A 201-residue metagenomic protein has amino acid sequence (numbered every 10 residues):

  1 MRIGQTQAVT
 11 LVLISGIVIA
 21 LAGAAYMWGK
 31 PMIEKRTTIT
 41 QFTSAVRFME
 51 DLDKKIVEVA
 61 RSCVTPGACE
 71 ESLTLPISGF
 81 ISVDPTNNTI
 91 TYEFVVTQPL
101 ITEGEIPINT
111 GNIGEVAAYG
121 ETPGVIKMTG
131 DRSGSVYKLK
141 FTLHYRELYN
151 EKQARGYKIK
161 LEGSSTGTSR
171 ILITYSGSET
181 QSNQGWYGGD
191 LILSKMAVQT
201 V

Functional and structural regions predicted by a protein language model:
M1-G29, Q41-S44: N-terminal single-pass transmembrane signal-anchor helix
G4, I77-G79, G167: Glycine-centered flexibility motif
I17, M49, S72-T74, F141-Y149: A broadly tuned preference for mixed-charge, low-complexity surface segments
A24-F42, R146-K152: N-terminal short leaders/motifs
A25, K30, E50, P107-G111: General N-terminal targeting signals
I33-P66: Membrane-proximal N-terminal amphipathic helix
V59-V83: Short, glycine/small-hydrophobic-rich surface segments
T86-V201: Intrinsically disordered, low-complexity regions enriched in Pro/Ser/Thr/Gly and acidic residues
